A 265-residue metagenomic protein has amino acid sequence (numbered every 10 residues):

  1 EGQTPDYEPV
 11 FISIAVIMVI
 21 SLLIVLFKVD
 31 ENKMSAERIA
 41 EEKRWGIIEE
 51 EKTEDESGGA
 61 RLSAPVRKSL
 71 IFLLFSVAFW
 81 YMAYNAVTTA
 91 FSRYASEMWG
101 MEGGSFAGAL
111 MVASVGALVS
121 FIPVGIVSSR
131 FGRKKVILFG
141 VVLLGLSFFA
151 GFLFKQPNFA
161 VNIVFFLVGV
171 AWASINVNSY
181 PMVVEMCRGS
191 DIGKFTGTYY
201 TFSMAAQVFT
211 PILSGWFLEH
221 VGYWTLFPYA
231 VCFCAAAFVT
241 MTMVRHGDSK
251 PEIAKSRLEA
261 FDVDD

Functional and structural regions predicted by a protein language model:
E1-V16, W216-C234: A membrane-interface helix-boundary motif in multi-pass transporters
A15-R38, A237-R245: C-terminal membrane-cytosol helix-exit motif in multi-pass small-molecule transporters
E31-L74, R257-D265: Juxtamembrane intracellular "pre-TM" segments in multi-pass secondary transporters
T89-S105: Short amphipathic helix-loop junctions that connect adjacent transmembrane helices in Major Facilitator Superfamily/SLC
G103-G104, C187-Y199: Loop-to-transmembrane helix entry/capping segments in MFS-fold secondary transporters and related SLC/MFSD carriers
V119-R133, L218: Helix-to-loop junctions at the C-terminal end of transmembrane segments in multipass secondary transporters
V142-Q156: C-terminal ends and interior cores of transmembrane alpha-helices in multi-pass membrane transporters/permeases
S174-R188: Intracellular juxtamembrane helix-capping segments at the cytosolic ends of symmetry-related transmembrane helices
